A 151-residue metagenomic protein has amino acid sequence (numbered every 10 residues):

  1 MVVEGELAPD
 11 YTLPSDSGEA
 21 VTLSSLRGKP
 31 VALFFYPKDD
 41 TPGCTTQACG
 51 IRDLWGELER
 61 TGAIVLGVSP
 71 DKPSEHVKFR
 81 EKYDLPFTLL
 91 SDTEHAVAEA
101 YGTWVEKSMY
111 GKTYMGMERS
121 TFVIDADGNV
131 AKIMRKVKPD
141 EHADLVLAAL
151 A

Functional and structural regions predicted by a protein language model:
M1-A151: Chalcogenol-based redox active-site neighborhoods
